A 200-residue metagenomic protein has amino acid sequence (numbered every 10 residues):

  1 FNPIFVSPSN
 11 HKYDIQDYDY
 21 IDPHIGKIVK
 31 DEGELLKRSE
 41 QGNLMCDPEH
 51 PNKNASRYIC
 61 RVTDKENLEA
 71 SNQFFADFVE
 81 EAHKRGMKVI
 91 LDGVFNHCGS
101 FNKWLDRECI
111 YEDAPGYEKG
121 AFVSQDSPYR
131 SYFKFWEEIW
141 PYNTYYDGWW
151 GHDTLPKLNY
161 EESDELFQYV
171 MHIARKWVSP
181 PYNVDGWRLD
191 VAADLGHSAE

Functional and structural regions predicted by a protein language model:
N2, I21, D190-A192: Conserved residues at the C-terminal ends of beta-strands
I4-P181: Substrate-binding/active-site clefts of carbohydrate-active enzymes
D14, A199-E200: Residues at alpha-helix caps and immediate loop-helix transition turns in enzyme cores, especially N- and C-cap
I90, R188-D190: Conserved beta-strand positions in the central sheet of alpha/beta enzyme cores
H97, E165, A193-A199: Acidic-and-aromatic substrate-binding clefts and catalytic sites of carbohydrate-active enzymes
